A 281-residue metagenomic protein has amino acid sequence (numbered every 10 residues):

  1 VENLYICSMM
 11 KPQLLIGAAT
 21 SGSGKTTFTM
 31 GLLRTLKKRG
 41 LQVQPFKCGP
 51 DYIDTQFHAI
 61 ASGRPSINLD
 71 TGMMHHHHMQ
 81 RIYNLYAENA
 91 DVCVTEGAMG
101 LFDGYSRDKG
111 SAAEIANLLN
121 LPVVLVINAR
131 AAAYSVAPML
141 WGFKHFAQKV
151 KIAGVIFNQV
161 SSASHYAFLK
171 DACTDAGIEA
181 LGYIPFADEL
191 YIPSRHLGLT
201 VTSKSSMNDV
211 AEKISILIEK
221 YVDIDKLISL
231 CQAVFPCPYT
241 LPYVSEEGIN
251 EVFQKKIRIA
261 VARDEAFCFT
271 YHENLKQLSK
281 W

Functional and structural regions predicted by a protein language model:
Y5-I6: Short, positively charged and aromatic/hydrophobic N-terminal segments
M10-L119, I127-G154, A163-A167: ATP-dependent carboxylate-amine ligase catalytic core
M10-P12, V252-R258: A short, charged/proline- and glycine-enriched loop that marks the coil->beta-strand transition at the N-terminal
L15, I156, R258-A260: Short, well-ordered beta-strand segments
L32, L36-K37, C173, L278-S279: Hydrophobic alpha-helical packing residues
N128-A129, N158-S161, A262-E265: Structural motif
Y134-E247: Internal gly/pro-rich beta-alpha loop/helix module that stabilizes soluble enzyme cofactors or their anionic handles
K255-W281: Phosphate-binding active sites in nucleotide-utilizing proteins
